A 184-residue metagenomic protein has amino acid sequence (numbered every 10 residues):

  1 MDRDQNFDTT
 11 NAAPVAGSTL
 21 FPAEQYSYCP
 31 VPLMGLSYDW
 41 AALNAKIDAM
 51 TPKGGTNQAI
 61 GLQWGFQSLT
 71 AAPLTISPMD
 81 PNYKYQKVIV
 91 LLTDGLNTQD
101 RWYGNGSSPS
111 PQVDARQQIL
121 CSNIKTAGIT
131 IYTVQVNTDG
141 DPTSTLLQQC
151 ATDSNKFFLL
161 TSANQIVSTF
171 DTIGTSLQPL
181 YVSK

Functional and structural regions predicted by a protein language model:
M1-K184: P/S/T/G-enriched low-complexity
